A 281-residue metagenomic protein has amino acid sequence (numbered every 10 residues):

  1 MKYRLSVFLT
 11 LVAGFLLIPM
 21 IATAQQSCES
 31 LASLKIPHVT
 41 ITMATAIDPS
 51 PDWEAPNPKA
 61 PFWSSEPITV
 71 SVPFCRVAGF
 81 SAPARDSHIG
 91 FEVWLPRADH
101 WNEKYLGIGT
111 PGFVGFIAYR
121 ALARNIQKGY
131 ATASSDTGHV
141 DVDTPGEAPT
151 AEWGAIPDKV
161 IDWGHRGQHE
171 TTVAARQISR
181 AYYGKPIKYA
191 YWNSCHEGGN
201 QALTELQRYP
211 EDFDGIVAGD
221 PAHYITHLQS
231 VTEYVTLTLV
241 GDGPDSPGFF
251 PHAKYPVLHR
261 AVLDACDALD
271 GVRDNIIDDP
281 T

Functional and structural regions predicted by a protein language model:
M1-L5: N-terminal secretory signal peptides that target proteins for export/translocation
F8-P19: Bacterial N-terminal signal peptides
T23-K104, I117-R120, H259, I277: Catalytic-loop region of hydrolases
N102, G107, P111-I187, S230-V231: Cap/lid segment of the alpha/beta-hydrolase catalytic domain
V160, T204-L206, E211-T281: A catalytic-pocket lid/entrance helix-loop region that shapes and gates access to the active site across common
K185-H196: Alpha/beta-hydrolase fold nucleophile elbow
C195-T204: Glycine-rich nucleophile elbow surrounding the catalytic serine of serine-hydrolase chemistry
